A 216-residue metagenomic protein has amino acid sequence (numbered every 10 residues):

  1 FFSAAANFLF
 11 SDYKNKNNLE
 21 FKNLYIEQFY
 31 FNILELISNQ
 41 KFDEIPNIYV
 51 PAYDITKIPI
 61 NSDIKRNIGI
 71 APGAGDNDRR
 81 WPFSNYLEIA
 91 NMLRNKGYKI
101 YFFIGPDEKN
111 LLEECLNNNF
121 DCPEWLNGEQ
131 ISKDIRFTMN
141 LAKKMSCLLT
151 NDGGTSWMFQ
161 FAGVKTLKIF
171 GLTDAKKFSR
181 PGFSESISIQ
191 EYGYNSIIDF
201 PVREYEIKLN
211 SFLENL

Functional and structural regions predicted by a protein language model:
F1-L216: Catalytic machinery of carbohydrate-active enzymes, primarily nucleotide-sugar-dependent glycosyltransferases
